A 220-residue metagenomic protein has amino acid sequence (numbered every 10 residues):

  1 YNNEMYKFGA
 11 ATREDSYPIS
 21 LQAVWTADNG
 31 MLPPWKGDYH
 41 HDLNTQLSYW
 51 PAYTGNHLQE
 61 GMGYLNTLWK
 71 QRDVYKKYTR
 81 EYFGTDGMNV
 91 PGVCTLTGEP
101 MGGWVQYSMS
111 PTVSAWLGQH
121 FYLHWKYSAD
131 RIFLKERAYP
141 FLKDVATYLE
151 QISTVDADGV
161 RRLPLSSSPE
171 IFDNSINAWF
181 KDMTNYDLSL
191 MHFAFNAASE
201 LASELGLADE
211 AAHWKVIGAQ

Functional and structural regions predicted by a protein language model:
Y1-E136: Substrate-binding groove/exosite segments of carbohydrate-active enzymes
N2-A10, T67-K70, V74, P140-V155 (+2 more regions): Alpha-helical scaffold segments in carbohydrate-active enzymes
D15-V24, L134-E136, T154-P164, D209-H213: Short, glycine/acidic-rich hinge or "gate" loops at secondary-structure transitions that mediate conformational
G37-D38, P51-T54, Y107, K181-L188 (+2 more regions): Hydrophobic alpha-helical scaffolding
W69, W125, E150, S199 (+1 more regions): A conserved position within tetratricopeptide repeats
Y122-S128, F133-Y139, V145-V155, E210-Q220: Non-catalytic carbohydrate-binding regions of carbohydrate-active enzymes
D144-L201: Acidic/histidine-rich catalytic neighborhood
L188, H192, A197-Q220: Beta-rich accessory regions
